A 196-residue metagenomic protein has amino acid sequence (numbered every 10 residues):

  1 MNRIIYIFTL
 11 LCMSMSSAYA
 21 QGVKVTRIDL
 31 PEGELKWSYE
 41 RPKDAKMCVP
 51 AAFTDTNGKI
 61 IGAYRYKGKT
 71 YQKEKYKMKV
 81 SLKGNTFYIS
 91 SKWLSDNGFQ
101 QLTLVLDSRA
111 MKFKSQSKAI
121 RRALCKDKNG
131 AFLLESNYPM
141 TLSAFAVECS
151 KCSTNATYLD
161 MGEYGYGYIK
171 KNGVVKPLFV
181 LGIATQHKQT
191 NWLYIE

Functional and structural regions predicted by a protein language model:
I4-S14: Sec-dependent N-terminal signal peptides
A18-E196: Gly/Ser/Thr/Pro-rich low-complexity, intrinsically disordered segments
